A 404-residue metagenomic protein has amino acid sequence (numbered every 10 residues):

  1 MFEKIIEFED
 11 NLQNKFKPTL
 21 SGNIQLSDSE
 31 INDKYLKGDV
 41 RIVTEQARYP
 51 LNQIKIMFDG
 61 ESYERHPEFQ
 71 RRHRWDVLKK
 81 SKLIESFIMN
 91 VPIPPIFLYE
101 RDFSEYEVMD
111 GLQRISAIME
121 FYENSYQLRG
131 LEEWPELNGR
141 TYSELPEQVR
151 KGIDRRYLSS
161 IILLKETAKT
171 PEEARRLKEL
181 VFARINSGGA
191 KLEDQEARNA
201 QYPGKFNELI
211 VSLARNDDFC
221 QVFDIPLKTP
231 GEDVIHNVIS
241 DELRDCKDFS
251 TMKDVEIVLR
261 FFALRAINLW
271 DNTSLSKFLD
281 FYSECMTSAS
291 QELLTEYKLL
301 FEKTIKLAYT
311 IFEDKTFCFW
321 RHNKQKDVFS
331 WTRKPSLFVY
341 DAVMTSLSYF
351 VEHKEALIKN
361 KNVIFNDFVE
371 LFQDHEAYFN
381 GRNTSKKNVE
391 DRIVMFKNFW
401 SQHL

Functional and structural regions predicted by a protein language model:
F2-L26, K37-A47, E68-S276, I358 (+1 more regions): Basic- and aromatic-enriched surface patches that contact anionic nucleotides/nucleic acids
Y35-E61: N- or domain-start disorder-to-order transition segments that initiate the globular core
E256-L404: C-terminal subdomains that position terminal phosphate/3'-OH groups for nucleotidyl transfer/ligation, primarily on
